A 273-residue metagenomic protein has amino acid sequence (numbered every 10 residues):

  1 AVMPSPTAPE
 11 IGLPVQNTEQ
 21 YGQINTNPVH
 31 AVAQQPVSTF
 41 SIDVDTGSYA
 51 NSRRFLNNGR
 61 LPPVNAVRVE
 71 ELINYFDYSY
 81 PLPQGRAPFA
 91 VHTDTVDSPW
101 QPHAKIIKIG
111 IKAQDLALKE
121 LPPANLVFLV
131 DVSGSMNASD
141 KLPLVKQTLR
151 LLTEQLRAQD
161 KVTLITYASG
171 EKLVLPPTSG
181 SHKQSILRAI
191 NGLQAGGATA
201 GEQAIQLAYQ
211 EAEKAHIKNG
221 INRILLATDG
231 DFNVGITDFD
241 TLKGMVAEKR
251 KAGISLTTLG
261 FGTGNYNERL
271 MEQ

Functional and structural regions predicted by a protein language model:
A1-P88, P99, I107-G110, L242 (+1 more regions): Pro/Ser/Thr/Gly-rich intrinsically disordered low-complexity regions
V91-Q273: Exposed acidic/Ser/Thr-rich ligand/metal-binding surfaces
